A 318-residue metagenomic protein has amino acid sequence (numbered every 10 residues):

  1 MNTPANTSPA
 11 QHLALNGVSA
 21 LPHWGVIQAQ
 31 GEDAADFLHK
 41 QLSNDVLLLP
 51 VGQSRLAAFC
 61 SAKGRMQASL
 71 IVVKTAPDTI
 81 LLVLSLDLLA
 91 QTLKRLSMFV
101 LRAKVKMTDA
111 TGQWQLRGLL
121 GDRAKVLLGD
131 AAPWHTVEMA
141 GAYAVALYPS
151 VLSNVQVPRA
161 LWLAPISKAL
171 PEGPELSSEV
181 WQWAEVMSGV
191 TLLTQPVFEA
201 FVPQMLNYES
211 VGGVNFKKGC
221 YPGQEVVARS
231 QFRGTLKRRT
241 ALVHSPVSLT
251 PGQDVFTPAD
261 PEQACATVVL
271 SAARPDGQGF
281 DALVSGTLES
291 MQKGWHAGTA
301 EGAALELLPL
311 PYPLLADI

Functional and structural regions predicted by a protein language model:
M1-Q67, A76-P77: Acidic, proline/glycine-enriched N-terminal capping motif
N6-A14, A57-S69, V100-A103, V137-P149 (+2 more regions): Short amphipathic beta-strand starts and helix->beta connectors
G17-A20, G25-Q28, I71-S188: Acidic, low-complexity central loop/insert segments
F37-L38, T92-R95, R239: Hydrophobic side chains in well-ordered alpha-helices
D45-V46, S97-V105, E172-W181, A259-A264 (+1 more regions): A common structural junction motif
A58, D122-A140, S248-Q263: Short amphipathic alpha-helix segments
L161-H244: Anionic-ligand-binding alpha/beta catalytic cores of soluble enzymes and soluble regulatory domains that recognize
L206-G213, A228-I318: Glycine-rich, small/acidic residue-mixed loop/short-helix segments
